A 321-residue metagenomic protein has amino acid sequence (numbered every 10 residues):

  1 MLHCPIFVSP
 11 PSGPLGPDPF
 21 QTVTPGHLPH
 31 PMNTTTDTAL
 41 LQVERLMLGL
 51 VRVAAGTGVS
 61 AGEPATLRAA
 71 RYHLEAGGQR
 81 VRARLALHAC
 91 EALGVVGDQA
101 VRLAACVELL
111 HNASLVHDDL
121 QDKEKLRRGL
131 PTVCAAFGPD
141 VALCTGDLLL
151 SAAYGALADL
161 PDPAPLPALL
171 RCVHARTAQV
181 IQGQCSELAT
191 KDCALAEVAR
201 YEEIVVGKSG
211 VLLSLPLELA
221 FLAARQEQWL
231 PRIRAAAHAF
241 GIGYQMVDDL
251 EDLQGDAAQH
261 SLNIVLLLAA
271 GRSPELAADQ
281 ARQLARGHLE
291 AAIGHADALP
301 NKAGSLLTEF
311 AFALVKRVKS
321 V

Functional and structural regions predicted by a protein language model:
L2-S9, F20-N112, V116-A135, V173 (+2 more regions): Conserved N-terminal diphosphate/IPP-binding helix and adjacent helical/loop segment of trans-prenyltransferase domains
A65, E91, V116-F137, T145-L150 (+4 more regions): Acidic, Mg2+-coordinating active-site segments of isoprenoid diphosphate-utilizing enzymes
A70, E75-A89, V211-S214, H260-S261 (+2 more regions): Catalytic cores of Mg2+-dependent Asp-rich isoprenoid enzymes
R84, V96-V107, P139, P167-L169 (+1 more regions): Alpha-helical scaffolds flanking conserved acidic
G155-H174, A277-A278, P300, G304: Transmembrane helix-loop-helix
R171, P231-R234, S305-F310: Short, charged, amphipathic alpha-helical segments
R200-E203: Short pre-catalytic strand/loop immediately N-terminal to key active-site residues, enriched for Gly-Thr
